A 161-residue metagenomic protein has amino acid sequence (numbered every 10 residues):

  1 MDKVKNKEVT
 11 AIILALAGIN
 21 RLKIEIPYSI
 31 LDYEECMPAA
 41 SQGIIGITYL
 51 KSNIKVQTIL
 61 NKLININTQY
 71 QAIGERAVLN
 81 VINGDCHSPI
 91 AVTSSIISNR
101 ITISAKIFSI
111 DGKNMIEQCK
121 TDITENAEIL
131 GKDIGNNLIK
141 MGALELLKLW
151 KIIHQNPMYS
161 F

Functional and structural regions predicted by a protein language model:
D2-F161: Small-molecule-sensing regulatory modules
